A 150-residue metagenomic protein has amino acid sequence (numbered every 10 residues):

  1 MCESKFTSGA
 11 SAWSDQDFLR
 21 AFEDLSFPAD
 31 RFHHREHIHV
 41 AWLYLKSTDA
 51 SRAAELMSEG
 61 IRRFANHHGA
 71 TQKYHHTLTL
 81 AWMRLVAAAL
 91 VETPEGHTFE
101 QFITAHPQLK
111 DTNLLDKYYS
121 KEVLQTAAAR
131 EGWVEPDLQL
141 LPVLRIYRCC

Functional and structural regions predicted by a protein language model:
C2-A10: Acidic, glycine/proline-rich low-complexity segments that act as flexible tails and inter-domain linkers
W13, D24-E95: Conserved, aromatic- and glycine-enriched, well-ordered alpha/beta core segments that occur as contiguous structural
L19-R20: C-terminal structural segments of small proteins and small subunits
H75-C150: A charged, amphipathic interaction segment
